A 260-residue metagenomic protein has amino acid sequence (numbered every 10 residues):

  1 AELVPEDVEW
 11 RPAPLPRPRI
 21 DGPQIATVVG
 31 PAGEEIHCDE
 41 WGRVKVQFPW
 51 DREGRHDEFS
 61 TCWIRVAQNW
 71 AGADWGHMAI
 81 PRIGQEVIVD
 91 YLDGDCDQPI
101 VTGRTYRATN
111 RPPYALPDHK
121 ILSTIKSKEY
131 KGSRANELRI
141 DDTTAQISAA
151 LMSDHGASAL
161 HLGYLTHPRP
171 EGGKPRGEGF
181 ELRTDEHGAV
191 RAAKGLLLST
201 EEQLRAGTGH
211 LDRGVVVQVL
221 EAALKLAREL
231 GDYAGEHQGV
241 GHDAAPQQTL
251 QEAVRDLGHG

Functional and structural regions predicted by a protein language model:
A1-G260: Amphipathic alpha-helical and helix-coil boundary elements used as assembly and membrane-proximal scaffolds
